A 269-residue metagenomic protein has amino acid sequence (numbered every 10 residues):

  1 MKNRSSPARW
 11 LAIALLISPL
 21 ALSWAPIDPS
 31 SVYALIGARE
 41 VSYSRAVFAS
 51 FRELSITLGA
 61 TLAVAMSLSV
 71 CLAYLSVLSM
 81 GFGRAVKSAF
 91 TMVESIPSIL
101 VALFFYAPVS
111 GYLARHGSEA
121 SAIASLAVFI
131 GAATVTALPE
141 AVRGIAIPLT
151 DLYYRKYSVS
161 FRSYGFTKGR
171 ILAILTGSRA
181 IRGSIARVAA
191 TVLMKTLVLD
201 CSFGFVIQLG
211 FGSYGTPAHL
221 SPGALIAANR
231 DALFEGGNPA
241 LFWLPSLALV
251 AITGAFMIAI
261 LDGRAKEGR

Functional and structural regions predicted by a protein language model:
M1-I56, A265: N-terminal, non-cleaved signal-anchor transmembrane helix
S6-D28, M80, L113-A122, T136 (+2 more regions): C-terminal transmembrane helix and the adjacent membrane-cytosol boundary/short C-terminal tail of inner/organellar
W24, V86-V142, I147, D151-L152: Generic hydrophobic transmembrane alpha-helix motif, especially the helices
S44-L75: Transmembrane alpha-helix signature in integral membrane proteins
S67-L72, V128-G131, V135-L149, Y153-K156 (+3 more regions): Membrane-embedded alpha-helices of multi-pass transport/permease systems
G144-R182: Short cytoplasmic-facing helical segments at TM-TM junctions of multi-pass membrane proteins
G169-V206: Transmembrane alpha-helices
V198-P239: Glycine-rich helix-loop "coupling/hinge" segments at transmembrane-helix boundaries in multipass transporters
